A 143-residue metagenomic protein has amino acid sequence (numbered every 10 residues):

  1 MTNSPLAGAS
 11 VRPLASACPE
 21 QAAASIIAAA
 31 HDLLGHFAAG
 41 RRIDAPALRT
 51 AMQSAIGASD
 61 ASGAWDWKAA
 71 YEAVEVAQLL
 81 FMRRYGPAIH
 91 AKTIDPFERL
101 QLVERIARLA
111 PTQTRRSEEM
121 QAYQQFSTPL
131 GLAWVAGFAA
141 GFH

Functional and structural regions predicted by a protein language model:
M1-Q21: Glycine- and charge-rich intrinsically disordered segments
P19, A23-H143: Class I S-adenosyl-L-methionine
